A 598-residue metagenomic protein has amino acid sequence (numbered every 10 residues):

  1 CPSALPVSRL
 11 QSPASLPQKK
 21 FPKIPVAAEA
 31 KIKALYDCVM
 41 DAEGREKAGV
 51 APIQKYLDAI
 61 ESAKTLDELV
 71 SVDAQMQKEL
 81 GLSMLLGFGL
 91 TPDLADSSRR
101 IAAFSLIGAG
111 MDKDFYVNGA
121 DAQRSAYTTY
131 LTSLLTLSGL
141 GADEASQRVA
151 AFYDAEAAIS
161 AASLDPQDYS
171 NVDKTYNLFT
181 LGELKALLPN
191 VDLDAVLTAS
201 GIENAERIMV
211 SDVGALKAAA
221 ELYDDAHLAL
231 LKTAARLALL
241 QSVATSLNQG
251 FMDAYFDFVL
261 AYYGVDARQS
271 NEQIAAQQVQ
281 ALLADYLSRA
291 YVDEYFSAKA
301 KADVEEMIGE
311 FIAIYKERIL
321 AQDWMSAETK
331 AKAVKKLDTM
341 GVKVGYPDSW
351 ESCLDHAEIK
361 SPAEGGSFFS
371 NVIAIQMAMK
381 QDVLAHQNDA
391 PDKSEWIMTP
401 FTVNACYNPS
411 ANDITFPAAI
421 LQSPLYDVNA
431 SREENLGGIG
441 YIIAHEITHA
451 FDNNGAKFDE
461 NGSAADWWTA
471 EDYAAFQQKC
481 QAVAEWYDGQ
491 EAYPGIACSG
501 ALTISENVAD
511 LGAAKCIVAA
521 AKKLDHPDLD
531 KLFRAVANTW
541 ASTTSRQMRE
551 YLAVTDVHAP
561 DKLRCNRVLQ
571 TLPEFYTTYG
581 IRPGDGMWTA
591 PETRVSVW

Functional and structural regions predicted by a protein language model:
C1, S98-R100, N412: A generic secondary-structure signal marking the coil-to-beta-strand transition
C1-F21: N-terminal mature-domain "stem" immediately C-terminal to a signal peptide or N-terminal signal-anchor/transmembrane
P2, A120-R124, N171-D173, E433-G437 (+2 more regions): Short, low-complexity, polar/charged sequence segments that are solvent-exposed and flexible
A4-P6, M111, P424: Short, solvent-exposed loop/turn elements at domain surfaces
L5, F104-L106, A418: Pocket-edge structural micro-motifs
K23-E310: Noncatalytic, helix-rich "gating/capping" subdomain that lines the substrate-entry/channel surface of large enzyme
L187, V213, Q280-A284, S288-W598: Intrinsically disordered, low-complexity linker/terminal regions across diverse proteins
